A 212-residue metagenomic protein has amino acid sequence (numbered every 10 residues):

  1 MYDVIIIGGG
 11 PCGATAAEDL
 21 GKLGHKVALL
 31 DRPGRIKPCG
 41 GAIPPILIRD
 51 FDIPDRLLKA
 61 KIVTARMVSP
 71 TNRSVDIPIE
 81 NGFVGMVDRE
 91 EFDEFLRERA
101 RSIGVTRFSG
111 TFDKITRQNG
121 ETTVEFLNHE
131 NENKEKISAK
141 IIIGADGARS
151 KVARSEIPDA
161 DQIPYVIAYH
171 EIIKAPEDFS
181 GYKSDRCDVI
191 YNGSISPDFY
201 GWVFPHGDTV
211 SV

Functional and structural regions predicted by a protein language model:
M1-D3: A short, charged/proline- and glycine-enriched loop that marks the coil->beta-strand transition at the N-terminal
I5-G9, E18-C39: Glycine-rich FAD pyrophosphate-binding loop
G9, R99-V212: Predominantly flavin-linked oxidoreductase catalytic cores and closely associated redox partners
G13-A14: N-terminal Rossmann-fold NAD(P) dinucleotide-binding loop
E18, K22, R49, E98 (+2 more regions): Short, well-ordered alpha-helices that flank and scaffold nucleotide-derived cofactor binding pockets
L20, A42-P45, D55-R56, E121-T123 (+1 more regions): Short, glycine/charged-enriched secondary-structure capping and boundary segments
R35, V84, G144: Glycine-/small-residue-rich active-site loops that bind phosphorylated ligands and cofactors
I46-R97, G110: A conserved beta-strand/loop capping segment in the N-terminal third of enzymes that catalyze redox or closely related
